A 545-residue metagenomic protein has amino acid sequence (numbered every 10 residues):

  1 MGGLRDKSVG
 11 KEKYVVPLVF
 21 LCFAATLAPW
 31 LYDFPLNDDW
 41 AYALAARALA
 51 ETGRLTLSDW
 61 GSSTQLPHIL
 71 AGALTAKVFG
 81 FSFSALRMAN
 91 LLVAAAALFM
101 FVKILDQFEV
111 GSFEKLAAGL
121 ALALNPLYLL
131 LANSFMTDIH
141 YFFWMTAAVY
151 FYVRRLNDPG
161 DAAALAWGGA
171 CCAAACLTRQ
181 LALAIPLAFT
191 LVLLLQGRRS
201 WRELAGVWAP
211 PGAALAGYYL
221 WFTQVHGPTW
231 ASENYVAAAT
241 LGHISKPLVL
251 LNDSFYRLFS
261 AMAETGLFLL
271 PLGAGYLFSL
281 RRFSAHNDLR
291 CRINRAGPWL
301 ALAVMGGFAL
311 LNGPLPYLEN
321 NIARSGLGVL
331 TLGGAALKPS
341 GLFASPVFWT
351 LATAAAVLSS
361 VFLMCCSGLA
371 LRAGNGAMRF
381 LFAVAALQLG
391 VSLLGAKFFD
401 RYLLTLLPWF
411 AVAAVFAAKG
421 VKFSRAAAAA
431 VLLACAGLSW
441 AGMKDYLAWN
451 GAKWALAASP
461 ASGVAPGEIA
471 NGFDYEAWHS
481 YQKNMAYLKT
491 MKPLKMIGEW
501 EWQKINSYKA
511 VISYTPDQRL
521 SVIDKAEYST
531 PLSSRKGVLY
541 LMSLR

Functional and structural regions predicted by a protein language model:
V19-F23, A117-P126, L130, Y150 (+3 more regions): Short helix- or helix-capping micro-motifs that position conserved polar/aromatic residues at function-defining sites
L27-N37, E51-R87, P211: Membrane-proximal lumenal/periplasmic loop motifs of glycosylation machinery
L36-N37, G61, N133-H140, F399-D400: Short acidic/glycine- and proline-prone juxtamembrane loop motifs at membrane-interface regions of multi-pass membrane
M88-E109, F143, A147-F151: Transmembrane-helix motifs of polytopic, lipid-linked glycan transferases
D106-S112, A148-L165, A175, R199 (+2 more regions): Membrane-interface transmembrane helices that cradle and orient dolichyl/undecaprenyl
A170, A209-A213, C291-M305, P346-Q388 (+1 more regions): Signature aromatic-anchored transmembrane alpha helix within multi-pass, membrane-resident enzymes that catalyze glycan
L191, E203-D288, R292-A335: Membrane-lumen/periplasm interface segments of specific transmembrane helices in polyprenyl phosphate-linked
A323-F343, A430-A510, T515-P516: Membrane-embedded, lumen/periplasm-facing catalytic core of multi-pass transferases that use lipid-linked donors
